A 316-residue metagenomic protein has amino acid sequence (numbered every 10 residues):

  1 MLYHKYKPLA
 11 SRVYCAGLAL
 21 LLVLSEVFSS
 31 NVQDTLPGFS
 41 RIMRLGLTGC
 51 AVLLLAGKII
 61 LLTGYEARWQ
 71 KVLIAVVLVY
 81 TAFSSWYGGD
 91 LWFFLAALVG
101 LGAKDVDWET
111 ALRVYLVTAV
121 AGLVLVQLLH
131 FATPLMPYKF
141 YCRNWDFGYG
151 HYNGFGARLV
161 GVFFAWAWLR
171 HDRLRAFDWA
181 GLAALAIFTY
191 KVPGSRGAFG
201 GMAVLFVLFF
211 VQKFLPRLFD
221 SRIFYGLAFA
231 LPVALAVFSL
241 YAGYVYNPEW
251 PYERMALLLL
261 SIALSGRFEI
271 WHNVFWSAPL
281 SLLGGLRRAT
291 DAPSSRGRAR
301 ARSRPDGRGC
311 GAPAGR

Functional and structural regions predicted by a protein language model:
L2-S29, M43-G64, R68-P251, W276 (+2 more regions): Hydrophobic transmembrane helix bundles of membrane-integrated enzymes that assemble and modify cell-envelope
L36-M43: Interfacial loop-to-helix junctions that mark the boundaries of transmembrane helices in multi-pass membrane
Y241-L259, G285, S294-S295: Flexible internal linker/loop segments at domain or repeat junctions
S261-S265: Acceptor-substrate binding/catalytic loop of class I
F268-R316: TM-adjacent membrane-interface loops and short helices in multi-pass inner/ER membrane proteins
